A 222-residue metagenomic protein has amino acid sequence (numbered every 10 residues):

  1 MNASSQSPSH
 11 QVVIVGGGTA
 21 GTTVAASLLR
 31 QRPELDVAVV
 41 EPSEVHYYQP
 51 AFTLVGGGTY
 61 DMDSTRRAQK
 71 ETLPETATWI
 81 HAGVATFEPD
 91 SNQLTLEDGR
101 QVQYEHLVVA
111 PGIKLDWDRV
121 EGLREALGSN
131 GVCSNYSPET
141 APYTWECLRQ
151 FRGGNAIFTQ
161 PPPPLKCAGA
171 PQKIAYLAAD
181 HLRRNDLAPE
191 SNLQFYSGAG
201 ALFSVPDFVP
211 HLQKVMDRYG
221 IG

Functional and structural regions predicted by a protein language model:
M1-S9, T78-D186: FAD-binding core/adjacent interface of flavoenzyme oxidoreductases
N2-T78, P162-D207: Beta1-alpha1 glycine-rich phosphate/pyrophosphate-binding loop at the start of Rossmann-like nucleotide-binding domains
I14-V15, V37, V84, V108 (+1 more regions): Hydrophobic aliphatic residue packing
D36, A77, N155-A156, G220: Secondary-structure boundary/capping signal
Q69-P74, L123-L127, K214-R218: Short, conserved catalytic or adaptor-binding loops enriched in Gly and charged residues
A85-E88, N92, A199-V209: Short secondary-structure transition/capping segments
D207-G222: A glycine-rich helix N-cap at a beta->alpha junction
